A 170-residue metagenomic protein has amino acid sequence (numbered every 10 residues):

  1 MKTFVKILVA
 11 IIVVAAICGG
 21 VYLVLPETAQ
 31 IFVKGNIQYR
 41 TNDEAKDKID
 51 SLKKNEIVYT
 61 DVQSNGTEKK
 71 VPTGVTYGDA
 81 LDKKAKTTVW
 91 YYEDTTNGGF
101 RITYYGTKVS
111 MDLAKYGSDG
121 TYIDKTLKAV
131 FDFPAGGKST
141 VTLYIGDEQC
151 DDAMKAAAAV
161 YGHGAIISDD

Functional and structural regions predicted by a protein language model:
M1-A16: N-terminal Sec-pathway targeting helices
I7-A10, L25-D170: Cystatin/cathelin-like cysteine-protease inhibitor module
V14-V24: Hydrophobic alpha-helical membrane-insertion segments, chiefly the h-region of N-terminal signal peptides
